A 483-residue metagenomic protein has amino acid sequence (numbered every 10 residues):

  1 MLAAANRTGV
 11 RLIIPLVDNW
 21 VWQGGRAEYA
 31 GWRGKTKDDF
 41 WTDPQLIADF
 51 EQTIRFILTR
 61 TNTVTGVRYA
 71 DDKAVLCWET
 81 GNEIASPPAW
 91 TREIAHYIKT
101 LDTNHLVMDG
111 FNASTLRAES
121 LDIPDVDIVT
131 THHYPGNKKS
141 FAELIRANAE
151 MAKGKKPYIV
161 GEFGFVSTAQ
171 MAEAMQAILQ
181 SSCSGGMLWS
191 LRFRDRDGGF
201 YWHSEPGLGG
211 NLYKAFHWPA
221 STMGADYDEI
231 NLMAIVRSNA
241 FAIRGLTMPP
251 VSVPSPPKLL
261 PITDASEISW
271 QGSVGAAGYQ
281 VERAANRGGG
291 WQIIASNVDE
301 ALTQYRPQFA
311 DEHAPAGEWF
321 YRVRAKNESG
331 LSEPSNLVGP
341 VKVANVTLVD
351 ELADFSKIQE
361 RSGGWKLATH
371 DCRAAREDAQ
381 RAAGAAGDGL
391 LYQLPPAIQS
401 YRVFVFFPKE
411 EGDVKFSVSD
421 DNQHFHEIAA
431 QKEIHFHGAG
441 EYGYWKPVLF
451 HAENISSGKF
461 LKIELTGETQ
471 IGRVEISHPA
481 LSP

Functional and structural regions predicted by a protein language model:
M1-I128, H132-K139, G154-K156, V166-S167 (+1 more regions): Active-site mouth of glycoside hydrolases
L12, A89-T100, L106-V274: Substrate-binding clefts and catalytic carboxylate motifs of secreted carbohydrate-active enzymes
D311-S329: Beta-strand-rich modules
A325, I463-L465: Conserved structural position at the C-terminal beta-strand of extracellular beta-sandwich adhesion modules
K326-N345: Extracellular fibronectin type III
P340-T369, P483: Extracellular carbohydrate-recognition regions
A375-S400, E410-E411, P447: Short beta-strands within extracellular/lumenal beta-sheet-rich domains
S400-Y401, G458, T466-P483: Exposed low-complexity, polar/acidic, P/S/T/G-rich flexible segments that act as propeptides, protease-susceptible
